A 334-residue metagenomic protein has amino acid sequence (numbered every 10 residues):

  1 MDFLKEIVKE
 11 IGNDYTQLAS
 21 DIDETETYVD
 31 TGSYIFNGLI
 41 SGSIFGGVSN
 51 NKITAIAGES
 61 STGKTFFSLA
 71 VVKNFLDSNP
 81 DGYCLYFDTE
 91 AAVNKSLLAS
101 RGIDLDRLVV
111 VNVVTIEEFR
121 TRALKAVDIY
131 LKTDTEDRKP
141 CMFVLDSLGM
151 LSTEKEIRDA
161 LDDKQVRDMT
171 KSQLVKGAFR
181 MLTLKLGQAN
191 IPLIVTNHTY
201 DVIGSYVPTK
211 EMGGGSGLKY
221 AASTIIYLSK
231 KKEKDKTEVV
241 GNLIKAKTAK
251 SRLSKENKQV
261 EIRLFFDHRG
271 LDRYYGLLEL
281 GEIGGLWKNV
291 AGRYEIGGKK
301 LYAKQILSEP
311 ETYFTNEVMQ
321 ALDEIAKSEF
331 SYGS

Functional and structural regions predicted by a protein language model:
D2-R107, L124-D128: The Walker A/P-loop phosphate-binding site
L18-E24, I35, K164, V239-N242 (+2 more regions): Peripheral, non-AAA+ core regions of ATP-driven protein-machinery
I53-A55, Y83, P140-V144, P192: Residue-level preference for the first positions of well-ordered beta-strands
V93, L151-S152, V202-I203: Catalytic P-loop NTPase motifs of RecA-like helicase/translocase cores
R101-L108, D159-D168, K210-G215: A short alpha->loop->secondary-structure connector
V114-N190: Phosphate-binding/switch loop-helix module in NTP-utilizing enzymes
D168-G284: Phosphate-binding/switch region of NTP-binding enzymes
N289-S334: Terminal-proximal interaction/regulatory segments of ATP-powered molecular machines
